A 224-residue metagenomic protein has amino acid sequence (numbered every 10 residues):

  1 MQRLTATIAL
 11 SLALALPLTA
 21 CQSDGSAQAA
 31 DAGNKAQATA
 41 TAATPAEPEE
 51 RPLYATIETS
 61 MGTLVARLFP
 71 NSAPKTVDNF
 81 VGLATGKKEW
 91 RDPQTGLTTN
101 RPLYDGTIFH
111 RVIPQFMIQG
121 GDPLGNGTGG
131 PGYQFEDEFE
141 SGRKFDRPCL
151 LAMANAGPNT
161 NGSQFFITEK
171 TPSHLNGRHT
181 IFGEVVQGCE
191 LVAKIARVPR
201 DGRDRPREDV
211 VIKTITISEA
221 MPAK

Functional and structural regions predicted by a protein language model:
Q2-L4, P17-K224: Cyclophilin-like peptidyl-prolyl cis-trans isomerases
R3-S11: Small-residue packing motifs within transmembrane alpha-helices
L10-L18: Hydrophobic core
